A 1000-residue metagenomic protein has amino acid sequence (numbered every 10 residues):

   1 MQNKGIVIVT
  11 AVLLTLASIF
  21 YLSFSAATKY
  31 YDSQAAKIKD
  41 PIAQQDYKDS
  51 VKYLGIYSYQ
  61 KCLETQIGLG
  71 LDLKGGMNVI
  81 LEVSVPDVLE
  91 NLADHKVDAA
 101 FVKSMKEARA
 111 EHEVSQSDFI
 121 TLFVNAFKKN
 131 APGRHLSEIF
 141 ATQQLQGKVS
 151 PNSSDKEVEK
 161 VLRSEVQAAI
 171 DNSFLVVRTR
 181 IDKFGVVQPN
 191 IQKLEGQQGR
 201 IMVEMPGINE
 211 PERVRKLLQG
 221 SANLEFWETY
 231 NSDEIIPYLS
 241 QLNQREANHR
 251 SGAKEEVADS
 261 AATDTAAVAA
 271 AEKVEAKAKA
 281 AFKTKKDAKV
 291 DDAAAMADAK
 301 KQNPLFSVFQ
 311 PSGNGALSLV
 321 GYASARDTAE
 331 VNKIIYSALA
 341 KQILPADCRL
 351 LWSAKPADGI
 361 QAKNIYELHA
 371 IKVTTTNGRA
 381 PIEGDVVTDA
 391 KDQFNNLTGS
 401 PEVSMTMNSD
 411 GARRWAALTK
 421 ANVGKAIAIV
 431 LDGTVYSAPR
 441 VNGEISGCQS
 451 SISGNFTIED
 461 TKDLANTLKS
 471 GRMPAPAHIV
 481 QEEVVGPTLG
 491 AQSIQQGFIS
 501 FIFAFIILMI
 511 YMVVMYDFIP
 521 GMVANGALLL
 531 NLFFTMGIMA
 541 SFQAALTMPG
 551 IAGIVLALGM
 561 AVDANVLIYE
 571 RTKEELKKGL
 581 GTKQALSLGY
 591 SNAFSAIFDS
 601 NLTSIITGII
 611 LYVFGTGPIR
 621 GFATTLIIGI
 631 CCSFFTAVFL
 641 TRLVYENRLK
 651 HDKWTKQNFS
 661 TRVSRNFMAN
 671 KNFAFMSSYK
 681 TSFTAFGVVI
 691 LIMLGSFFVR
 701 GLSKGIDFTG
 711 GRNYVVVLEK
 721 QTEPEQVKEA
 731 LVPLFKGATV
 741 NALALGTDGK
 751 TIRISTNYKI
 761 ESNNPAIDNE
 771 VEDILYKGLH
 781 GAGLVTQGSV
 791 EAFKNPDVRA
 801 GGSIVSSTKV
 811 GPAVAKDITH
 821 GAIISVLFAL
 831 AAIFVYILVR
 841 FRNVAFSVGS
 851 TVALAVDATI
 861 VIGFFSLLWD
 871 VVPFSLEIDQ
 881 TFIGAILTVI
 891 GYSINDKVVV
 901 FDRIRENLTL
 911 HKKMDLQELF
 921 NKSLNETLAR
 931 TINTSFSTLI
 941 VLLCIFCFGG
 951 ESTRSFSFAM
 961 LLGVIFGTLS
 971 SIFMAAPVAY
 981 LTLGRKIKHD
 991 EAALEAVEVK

Functional and structural regions predicted by a protein language model:
M1-I67, D87-K128, K156, F639-M693 (+2 more regions): Interfacial helix-loop-helix hairpins and adjacent transmembrane helices of multi-pass alpha-helical membrane proteins
L22-T28, D49, T65-M77, L81-D432 (+4 more regions): Non-transmembrane, solvent-exposed regions of membrane trafficking/translocation machinery
V177, T488-L508, M560, A564 (+11 more regions): Pore- and gate-forming transmembrane helices of large, multi-pass membrane proteins
E204, C448-S451, E459-I507, I774 (+2 more regions): Juxtamembrane "pre-transmembrane" interface segments
S404-T406, S493-F534, I538, I605-V613 (+3 more regions): Internal alpha-helical transmembrane segments of multipass membrane proteins, especially hydrophobic lipid-embedded
V514, F518-I568, S847-E906, F973: Hydrophobic transmembrane alpha-helices and their membrane-interface caps in long multi-pass transport proteins
G537-I538, E574-S595, D599-F686, N921 (+1 more regions): Hydrophobic alpha-helical transmembrane segments of membrane transport and translocation systems, primarily multi-pass
G559-T603, E646-W654, S866, V872-T934 (+1 more regions): Cytosolic juxtamembrane regions of multi-pass inner-membrane proteins
